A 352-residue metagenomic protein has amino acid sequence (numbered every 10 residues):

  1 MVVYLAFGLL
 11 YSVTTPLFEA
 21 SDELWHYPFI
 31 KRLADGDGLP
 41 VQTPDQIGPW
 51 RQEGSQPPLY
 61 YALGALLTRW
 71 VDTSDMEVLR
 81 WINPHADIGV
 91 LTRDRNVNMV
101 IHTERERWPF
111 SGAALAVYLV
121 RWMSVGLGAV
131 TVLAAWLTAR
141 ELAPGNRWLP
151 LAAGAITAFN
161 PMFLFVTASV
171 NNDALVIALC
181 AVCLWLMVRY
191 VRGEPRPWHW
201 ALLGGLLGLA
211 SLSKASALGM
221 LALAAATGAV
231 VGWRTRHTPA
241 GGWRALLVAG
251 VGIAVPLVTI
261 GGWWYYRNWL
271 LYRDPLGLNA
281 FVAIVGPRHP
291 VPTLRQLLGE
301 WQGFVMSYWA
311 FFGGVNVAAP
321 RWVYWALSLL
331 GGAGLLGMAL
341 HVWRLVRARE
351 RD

Functional and structural regions predicted by a protein language model:
M1-L24, A34-W50, W70-R80, P84-H85 (+1 more regions): Transmembrane signal-anchor helices characteristic of membrane glycosylation enzymes that use polyprenol
M1-L9, L119, L127, V132 (+4 more regions): Start-transfer (signal-anchor) and selected internal transmembrane alpha helices of multi-pass inner/ER membrane
Y4, A153-A158, L207, S211: Short helix- or helix-capping micro-motifs that position conserved polar/aromatic residues at function-defining sites
R32-R121, G286-R288, V315-A319: Interfacial juxtamembrane loops and adjacent helix segments that form the catalytic/substrate-binding surfaces
R140-P144, C183-H199, A210, G232-R234: Membrane-interface transmembrane helices that cradle and orient dolichyl/undecaprenyl
L186, R192, M220-V255: Perimembrane helix-loop-helix junctions
H199-A215, M220-L221: Membrane-interface alpha helices of multi-pass inner-membrane proteins
W269-A348: Membrane-lumen/periplasm interface segments of multi-pass, membrane-embedded glycan/lipid transferases
